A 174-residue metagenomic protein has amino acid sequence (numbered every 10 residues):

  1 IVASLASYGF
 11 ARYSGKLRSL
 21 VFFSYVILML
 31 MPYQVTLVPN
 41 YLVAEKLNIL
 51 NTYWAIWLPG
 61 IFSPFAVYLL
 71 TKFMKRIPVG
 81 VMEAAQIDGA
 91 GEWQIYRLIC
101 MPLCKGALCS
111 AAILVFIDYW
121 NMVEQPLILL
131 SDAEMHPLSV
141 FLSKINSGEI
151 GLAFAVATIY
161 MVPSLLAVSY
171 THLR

Functional and structural regions predicted by a protein language model:
I1-R174: A structural signal for multi-pass alpha-helical bundles of membrane permease subunits that mediate small-molecule
